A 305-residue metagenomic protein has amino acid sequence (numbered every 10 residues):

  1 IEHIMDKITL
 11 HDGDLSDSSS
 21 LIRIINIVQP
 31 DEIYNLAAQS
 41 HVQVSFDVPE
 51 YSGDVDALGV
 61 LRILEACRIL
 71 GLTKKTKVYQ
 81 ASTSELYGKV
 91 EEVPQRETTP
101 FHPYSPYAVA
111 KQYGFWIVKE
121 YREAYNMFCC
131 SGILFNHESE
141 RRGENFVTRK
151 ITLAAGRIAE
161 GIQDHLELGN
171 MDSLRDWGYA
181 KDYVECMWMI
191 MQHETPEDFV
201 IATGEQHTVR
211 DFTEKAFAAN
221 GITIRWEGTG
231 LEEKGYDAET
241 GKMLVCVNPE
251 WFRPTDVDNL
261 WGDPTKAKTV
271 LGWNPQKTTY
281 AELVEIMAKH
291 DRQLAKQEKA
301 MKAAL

Functional and structural regions predicted by a protein language model:
I1-H137, K181, M187, M191 (+3 more regions): N-terminal Rossmann-like NAD(P)+-binding domain of SDR-like oxidoreductases, especially those catalyzing
G13-S16, R142-L305: C-terminal substrate-binding subdomain of Rossmann-fold SDR/epimerase-dehydratase oxidoreductases
